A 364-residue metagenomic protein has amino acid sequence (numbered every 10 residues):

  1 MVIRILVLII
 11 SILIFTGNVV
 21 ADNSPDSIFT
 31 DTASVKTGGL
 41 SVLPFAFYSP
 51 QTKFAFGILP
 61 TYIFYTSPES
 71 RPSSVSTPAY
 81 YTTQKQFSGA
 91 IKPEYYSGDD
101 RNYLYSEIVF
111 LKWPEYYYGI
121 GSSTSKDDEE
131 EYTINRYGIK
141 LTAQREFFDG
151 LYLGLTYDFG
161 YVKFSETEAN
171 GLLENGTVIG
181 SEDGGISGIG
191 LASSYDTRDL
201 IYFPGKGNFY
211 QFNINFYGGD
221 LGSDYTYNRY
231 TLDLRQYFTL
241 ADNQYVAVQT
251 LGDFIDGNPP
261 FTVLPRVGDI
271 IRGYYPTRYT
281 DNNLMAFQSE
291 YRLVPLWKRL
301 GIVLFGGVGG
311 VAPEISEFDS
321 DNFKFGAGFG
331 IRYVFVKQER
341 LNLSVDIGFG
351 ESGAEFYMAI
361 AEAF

Functional and structural regions predicted by a protein language model:
M1-T32: Cleavable N-terminal export/targeting peptides
F29-G38, T66-S73, G98-Y103, D149-G150 (+5 more regions): Short loop/turn motifs that connect adjacent beta-strands in outer-membrane beta-barrel proteins
A33-V42, F47-G185, L284, R340-N342 (+1 more regions): Gram-negative/organellar outer-membrane beta-barrel architecture
V42-P44, V75-A79, L104-I108, L153-L155 (+8 more regions): Membrane-embedded beta-strand positions of outer-membrane beta-barrel proteins
K53-G57, S74-S76, Q86-A90, R136-K140 (+8 more regions): Transmembrane beta-barrel architecture of outer membranes
I63-S67, Y80-Q86, L111-E115, V162-F164 (+6 more regions): Sequence/structural signature of outer-membrane beta-barrel proteins
S122-K126, A169-G176, R229-Y230, D253 (+3 more regions): Flexible, surface-exposed loop regions and adjacent strand-edge segments of Gram-negative outer-membrane beta-barrel
I189-S194, R198-W297, L304-F305, P313: C-terminal outer-membrane beta-barrel translocator/porin domains of Gram-negative envelope proteins and their
